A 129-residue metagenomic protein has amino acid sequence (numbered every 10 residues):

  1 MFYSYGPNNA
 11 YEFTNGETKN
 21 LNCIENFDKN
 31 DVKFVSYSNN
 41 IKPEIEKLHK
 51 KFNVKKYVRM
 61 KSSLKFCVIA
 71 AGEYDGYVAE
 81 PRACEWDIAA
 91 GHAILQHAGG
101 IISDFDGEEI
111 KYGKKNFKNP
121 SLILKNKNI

Functional and structural regions predicted by a protein language model:
M1-F66, I110, N116-I129: Acidic beta-strand-loop-alpha-helix segment within the catalytic core of divalent metal-dependent phosphate-processing
E46-K51, K65-I129: Oxyanion/phosphate-interacting regions
